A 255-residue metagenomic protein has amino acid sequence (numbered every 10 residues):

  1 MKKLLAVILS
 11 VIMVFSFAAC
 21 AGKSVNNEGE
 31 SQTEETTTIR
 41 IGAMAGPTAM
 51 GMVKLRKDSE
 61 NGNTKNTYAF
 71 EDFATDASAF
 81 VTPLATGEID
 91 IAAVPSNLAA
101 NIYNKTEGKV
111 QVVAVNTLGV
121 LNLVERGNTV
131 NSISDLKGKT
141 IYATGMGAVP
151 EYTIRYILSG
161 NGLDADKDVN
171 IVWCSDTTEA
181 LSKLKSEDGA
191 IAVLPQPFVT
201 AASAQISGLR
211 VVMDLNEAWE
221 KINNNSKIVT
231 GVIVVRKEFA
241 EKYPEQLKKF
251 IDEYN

Functional and structural regions predicted by a protein language model:
M1, L5, D76, K242 (+1 more regions): Conserved acidic
M1-T38: Short, low-complexity disordered leader/linker segments with a strong preference for bacterial N-terminal type II
V7, N128, N225-K227: Short, functionally important structural connectors and interaction interfaces within domains
V7, P83, G138-K139, K183 (+1 more regions): Generic alpha-helical secondary-structure signal
G22, L118-V120, K221-S226: Short, basic, helix/turn surface patches
N26-C174, D188-Q196, S203, R210-M213: Short, glycine-/small- and polar/acidic-enriched structural segments that line small-molecule recognition paths
N97-L98, V172, D176-N255: Pocket-lining segment of extracytoplasmic ligand-binding domains
